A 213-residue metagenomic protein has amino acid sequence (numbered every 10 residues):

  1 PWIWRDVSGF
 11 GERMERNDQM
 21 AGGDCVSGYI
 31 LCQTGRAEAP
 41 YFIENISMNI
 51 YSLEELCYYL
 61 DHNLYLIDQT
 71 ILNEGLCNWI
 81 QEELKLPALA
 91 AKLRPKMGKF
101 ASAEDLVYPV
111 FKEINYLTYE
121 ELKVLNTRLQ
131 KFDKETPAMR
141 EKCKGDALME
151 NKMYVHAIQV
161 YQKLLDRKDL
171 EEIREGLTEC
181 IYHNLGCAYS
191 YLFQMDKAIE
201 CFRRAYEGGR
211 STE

Functional and structural regions predicted by a protein language model:
E15-P137: Long, contiguous interaction/recruitment modules in multidomain scaffold/adaptor proteins
R128-K131, D166-G176: Flexible helix-coil transition and linker loops at the boundaries of alpha-helical arrays
